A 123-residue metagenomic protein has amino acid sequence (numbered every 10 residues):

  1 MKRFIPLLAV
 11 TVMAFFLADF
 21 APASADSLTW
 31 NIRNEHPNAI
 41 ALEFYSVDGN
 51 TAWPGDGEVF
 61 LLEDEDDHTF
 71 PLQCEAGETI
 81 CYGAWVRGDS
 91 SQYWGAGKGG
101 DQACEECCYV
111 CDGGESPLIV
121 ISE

Functional and structural regions predicted by a protein language model:
M1-A9: Bacterial N-terminal signal peptides that target proteins for export
R3, F20, A76-T79, S116: Intrinsic disorder/low-complexity segments enriched in polar/small residues
L7, A23-S24: N-terminal propeptides/leader regions of secreted preproproteins that are proteolytically removed before maturation
A14-P22: C-terminal segment of classical bacterial N-terminal signal peptides
S24-E78: Short, surface-exposed binding/anchoring microloops in extracellular/periplasmic proteins
A76-G88: A short, solvent-exposed beta-strand micro-motif common in secreted/extracellular proteins
R87-E123: Structured interaction patches on ligand/partner-binding surfaces of diverse proteins
